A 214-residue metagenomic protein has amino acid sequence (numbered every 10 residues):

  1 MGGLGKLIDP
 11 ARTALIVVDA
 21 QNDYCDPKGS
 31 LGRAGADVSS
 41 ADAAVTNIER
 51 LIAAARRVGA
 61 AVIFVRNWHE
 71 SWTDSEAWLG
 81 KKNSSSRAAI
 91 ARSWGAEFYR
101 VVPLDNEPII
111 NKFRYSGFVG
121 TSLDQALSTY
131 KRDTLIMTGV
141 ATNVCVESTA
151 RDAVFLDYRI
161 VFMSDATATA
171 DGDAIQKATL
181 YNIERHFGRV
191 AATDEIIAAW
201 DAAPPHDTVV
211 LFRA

Functional and structural regions predicted by a protein language model:
M1-A14, E49-V58, E70, K81-A214: Active-site-adjacent betaalpha module
A11, G29-A55, A60-N67: A short alpha/beta connector and helix-capping loop motif
A14-Y24: Acidic-leg catalytic submotif of subtilisin-like serine proteases
V17, F64, F162: Short beta-strand "acidic-cap" motif of Rossmann-like dinucleotide-binding folds
A20, N67, D165: Active-site loop/turn elements of alpha/beta-hydrolase fold enzymes, especially the short glycine-/histidine-rich
D23-K28, W72-D74: Short acidic/His/Gly/Ser-rich catalytic and metal-binding motifs that mark active-site loops of diverse hydrolases
S30-R33, E76-L79, A153: Surface-exposed, active-site-proximal loop segments in enzymatic domains
R66-H69, T73, W78: A basic- and aromatic-enriched beta-loop-alpha substructure that forms the phosphate/nucleotide- and DNA/RNA-contacting
